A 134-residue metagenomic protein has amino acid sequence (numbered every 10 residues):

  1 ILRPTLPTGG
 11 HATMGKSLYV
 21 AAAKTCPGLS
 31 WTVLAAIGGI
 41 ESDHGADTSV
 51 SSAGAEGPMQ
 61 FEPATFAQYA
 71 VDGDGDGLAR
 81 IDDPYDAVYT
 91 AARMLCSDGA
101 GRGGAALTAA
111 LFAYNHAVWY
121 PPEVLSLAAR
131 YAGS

Functional and structural regions predicted by a protein language model:
I1-S134: Catalytic glycan-binding domains that act on GlcNAc-containing polysaccharides
